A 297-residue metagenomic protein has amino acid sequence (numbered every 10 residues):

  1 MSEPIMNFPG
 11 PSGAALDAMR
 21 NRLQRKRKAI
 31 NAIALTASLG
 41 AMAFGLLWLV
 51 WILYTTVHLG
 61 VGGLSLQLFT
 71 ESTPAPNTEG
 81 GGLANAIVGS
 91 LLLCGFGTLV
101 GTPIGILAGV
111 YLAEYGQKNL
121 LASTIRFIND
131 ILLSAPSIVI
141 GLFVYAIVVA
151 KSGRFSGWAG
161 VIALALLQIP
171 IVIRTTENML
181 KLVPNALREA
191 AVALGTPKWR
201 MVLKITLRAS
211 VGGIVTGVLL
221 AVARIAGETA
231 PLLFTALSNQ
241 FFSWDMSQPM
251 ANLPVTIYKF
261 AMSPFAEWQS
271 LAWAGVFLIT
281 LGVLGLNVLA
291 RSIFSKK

Functional and structural regions predicted by a protein language model:
M1-F44, A290-K297: Transmembrane alpha-helical segments of polytopic membrane transport and secretion proteins
P76-N77, L232-T280: Interhelical loop and adjacent transmembrane-helix boundary motif in polytopic membrane transport permeases
G81-Y111: Transmembrane alpha-helix signature in integral membrane proteins
T98, T175-T176, K198-F234: Transmembrane alpha-helices
I104, Q117-A122, R126, P184 (+1 more regions): Amphipathic cytosolic juxtamembrane alpha-helices at the membrane-cytosol interface of multi-pass membrane transporters
I104-V144, I171-N178: Cytoplasmic-entry segments and transmembrane alpha-helices of multi-pass inner-membrane transporters
L112, E177, K181, V192 (+2 more regions): C-terminal transmembrane helix and the adjacent membrane-cytosol boundary/short C-terminal tail of inner/organellar
D130-Q168: Generic hydrophobic transmembrane alpha-helix motif, especially the helices
